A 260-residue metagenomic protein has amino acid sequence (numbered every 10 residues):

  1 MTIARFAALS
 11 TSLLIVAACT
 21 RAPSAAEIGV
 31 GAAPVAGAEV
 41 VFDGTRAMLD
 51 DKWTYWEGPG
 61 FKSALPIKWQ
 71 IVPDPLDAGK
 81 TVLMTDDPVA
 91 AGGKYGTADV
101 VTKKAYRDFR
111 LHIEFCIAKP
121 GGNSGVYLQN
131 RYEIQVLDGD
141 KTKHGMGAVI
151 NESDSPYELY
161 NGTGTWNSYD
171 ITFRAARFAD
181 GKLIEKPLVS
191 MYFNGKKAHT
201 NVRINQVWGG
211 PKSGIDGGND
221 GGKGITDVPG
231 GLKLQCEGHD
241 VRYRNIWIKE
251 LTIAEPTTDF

Functional and structural regions predicted by a protein language model:
M1-R5: Positively charged n-region of N-terminal signal peptides that target proteins for export
A7-A17: Bacterial N-terminal signal peptides
C19-F260: Carbohydrate-interacting regions of secretory-pathway proteins
